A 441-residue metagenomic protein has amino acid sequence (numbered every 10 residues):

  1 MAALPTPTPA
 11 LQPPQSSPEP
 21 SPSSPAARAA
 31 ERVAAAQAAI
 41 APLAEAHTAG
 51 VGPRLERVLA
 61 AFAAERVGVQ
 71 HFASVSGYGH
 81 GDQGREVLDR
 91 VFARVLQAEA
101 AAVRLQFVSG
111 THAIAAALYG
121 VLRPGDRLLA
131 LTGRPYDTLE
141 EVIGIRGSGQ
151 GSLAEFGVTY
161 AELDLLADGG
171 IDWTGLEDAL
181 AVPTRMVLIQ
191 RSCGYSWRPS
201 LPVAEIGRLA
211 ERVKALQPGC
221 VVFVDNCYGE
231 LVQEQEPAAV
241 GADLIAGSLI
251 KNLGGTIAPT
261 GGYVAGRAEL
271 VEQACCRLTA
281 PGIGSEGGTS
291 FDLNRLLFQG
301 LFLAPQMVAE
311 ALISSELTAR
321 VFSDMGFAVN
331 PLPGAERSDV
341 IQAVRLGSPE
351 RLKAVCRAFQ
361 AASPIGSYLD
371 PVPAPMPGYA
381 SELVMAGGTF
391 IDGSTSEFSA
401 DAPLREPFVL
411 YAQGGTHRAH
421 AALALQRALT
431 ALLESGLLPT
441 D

Functional and structural regions predicted by a protein language model:
A2-L59: N-terminal amphipathic/basic leader segments beginning at the initiator methionine
S24-I40, V58-A64, G68-H71, R94 (+6 more regions): Conserved PLP-enzyme active-site core in the AAT-like
A41-V87, E99-A102: A glycine-/small-polar-enriched, mobile loop at the entrance of the PLP active site in fold-type I
G79-V91, L96, V108-A113, E350: Generic alpha-helix structural propensity
E99-Q106, I365-L369: Short, well-structured beta-strand/strand-turn elements
S323-T440: Conserved C-terminal alpha-helix-loop-beta "cap" of PLP-dependent enzymes that closes/shapes the active-site mouth
